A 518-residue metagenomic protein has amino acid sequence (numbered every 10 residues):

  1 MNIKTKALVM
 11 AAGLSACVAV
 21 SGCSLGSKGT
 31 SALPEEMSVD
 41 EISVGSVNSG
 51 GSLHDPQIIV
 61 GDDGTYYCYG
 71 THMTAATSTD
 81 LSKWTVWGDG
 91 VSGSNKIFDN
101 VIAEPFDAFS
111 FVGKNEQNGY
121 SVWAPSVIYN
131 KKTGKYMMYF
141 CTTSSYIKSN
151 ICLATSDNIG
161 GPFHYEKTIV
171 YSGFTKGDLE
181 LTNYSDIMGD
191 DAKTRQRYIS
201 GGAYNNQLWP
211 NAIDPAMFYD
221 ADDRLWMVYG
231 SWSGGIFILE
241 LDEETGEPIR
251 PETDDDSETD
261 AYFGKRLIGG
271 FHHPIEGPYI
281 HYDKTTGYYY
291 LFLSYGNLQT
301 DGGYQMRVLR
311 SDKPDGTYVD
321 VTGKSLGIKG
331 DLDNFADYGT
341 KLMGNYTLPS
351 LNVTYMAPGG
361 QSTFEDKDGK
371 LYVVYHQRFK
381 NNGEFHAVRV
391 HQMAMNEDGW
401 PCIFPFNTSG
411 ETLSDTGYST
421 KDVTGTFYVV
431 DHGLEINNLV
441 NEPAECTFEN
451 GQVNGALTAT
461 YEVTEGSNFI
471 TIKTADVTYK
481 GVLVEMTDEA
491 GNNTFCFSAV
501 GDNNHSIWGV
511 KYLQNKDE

Functional and structural regions predicted by a protein language model:
M1-A32: Gram-positive cell-envelope targeting signals
C23-E518: Carbohydrate-active catalytic/glycan-binding domains of CAZyme proteins, especially the secreted or lumenal ectodomains
